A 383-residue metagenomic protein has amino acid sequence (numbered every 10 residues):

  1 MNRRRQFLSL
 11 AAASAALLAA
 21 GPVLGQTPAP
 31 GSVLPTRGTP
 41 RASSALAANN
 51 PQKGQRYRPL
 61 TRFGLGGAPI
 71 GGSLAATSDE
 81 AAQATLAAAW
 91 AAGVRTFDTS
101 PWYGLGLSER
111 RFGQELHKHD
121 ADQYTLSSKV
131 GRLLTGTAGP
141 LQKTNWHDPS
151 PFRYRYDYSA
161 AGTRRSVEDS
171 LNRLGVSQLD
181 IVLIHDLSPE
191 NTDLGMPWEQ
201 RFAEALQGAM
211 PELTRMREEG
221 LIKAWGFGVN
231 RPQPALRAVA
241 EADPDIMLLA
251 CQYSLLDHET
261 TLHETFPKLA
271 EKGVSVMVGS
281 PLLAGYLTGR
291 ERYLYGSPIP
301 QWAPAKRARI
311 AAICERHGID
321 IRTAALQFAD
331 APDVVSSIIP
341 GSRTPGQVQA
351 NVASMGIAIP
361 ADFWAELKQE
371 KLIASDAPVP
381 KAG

Functional and structural regions predicted by a protein language model:
N2-R3, S9-T137: N-terminal binding-site loop/beta-alpha segment at the start of enzyme catalytic domains that lines or forms
R5, T36-L46, L187-Q369, I373-A374 (+1 more regions): Beta/alpha (TIM)-barrel catalytic core signal, keyed to glycine-rich beta->alpha loops juxtaposed to Asp/Glu that bind
P59-F63, V94-R95, D120-Y124, V176-D180 (+4 more regions): Short, well-ordered coil/turn segments that N-cap beta-strands
L65, F97, F112, L126 (+7 more regions): Conserved, mostly hydrophobic/aromatic
A68-D79, P149-G162: Active-site mouth loops of central-metabolism enzymes
T77-A89, S159-N172, R231-R237: Short, acidic/polar
G136-W146, R292-Y293: Short, flexible, mixed-charge acidic loops at enzyme active sites
N172-L194: Active-site groove signature of glycoside hydrolases
